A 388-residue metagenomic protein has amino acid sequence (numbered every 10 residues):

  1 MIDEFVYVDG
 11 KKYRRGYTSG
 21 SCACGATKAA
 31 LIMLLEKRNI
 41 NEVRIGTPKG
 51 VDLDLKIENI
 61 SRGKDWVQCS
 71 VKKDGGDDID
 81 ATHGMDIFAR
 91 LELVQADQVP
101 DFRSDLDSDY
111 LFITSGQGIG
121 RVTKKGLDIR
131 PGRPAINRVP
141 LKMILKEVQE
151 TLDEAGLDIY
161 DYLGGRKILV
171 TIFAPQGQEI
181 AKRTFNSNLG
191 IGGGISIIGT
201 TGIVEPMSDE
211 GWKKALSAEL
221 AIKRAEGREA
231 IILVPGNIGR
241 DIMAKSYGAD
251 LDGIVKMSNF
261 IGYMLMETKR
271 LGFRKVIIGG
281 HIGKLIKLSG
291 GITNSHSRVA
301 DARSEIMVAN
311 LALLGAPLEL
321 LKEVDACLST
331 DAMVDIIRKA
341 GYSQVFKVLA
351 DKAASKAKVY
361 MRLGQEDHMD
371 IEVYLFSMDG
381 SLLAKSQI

Functional and structural regions predicted by a protein language model:
M1-R183, S187-L189: Generic N-terminal targeting/processing segments that precede catalytic cores or assembly contacts
I2-Y7, R14, L189, I195 (+2 more regions): A structural signal for small-residue-enriched, beta-sheet-centric alpha/beta enzyme cores and oligomeric scaffold folds
P100, K124, A181, I242-A244 (+2 more regions): Generic domain-boundary/flexible-linker signal
M378, L383-I388: C-terminal, non-catalytic interaction/recognition modules in large multi-subunit enzymes and RNPs
